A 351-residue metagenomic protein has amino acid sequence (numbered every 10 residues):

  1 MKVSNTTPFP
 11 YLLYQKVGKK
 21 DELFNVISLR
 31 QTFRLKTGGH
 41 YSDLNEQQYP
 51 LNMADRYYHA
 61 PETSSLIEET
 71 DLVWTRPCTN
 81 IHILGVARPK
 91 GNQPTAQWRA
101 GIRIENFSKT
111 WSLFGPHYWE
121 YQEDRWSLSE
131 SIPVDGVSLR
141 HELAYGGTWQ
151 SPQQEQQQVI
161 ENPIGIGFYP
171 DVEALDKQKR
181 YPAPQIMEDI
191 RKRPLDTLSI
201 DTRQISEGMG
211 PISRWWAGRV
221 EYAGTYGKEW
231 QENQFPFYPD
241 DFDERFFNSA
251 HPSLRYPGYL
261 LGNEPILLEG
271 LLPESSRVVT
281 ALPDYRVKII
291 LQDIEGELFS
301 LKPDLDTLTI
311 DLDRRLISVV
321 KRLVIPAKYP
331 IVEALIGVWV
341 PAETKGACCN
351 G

Functional and structural regions predicted by a protein language model:
K2-G351: Extended intrinsically disordered or low-complexity segments
